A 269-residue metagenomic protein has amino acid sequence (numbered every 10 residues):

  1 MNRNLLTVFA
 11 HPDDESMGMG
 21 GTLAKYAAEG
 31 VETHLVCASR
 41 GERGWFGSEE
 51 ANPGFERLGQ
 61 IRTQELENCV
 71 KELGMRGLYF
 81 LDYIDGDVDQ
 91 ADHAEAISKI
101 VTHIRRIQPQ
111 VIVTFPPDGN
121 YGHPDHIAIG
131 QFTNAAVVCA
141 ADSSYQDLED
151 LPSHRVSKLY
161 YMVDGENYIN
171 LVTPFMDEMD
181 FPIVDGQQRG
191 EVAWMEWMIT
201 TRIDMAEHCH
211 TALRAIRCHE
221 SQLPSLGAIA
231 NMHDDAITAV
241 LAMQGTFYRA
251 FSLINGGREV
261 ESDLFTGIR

Functional and structural regions predicted by a protein language model:
M1-Q108, D142, A236, Y248 (+1 more regions): Active-site rim/loop-helix segments in enzyme catalytic domains that contact anionic ligands
N2-N4, G86, D92-R269: Metal-dependent de-N-acetylase/amidase catalytic core
